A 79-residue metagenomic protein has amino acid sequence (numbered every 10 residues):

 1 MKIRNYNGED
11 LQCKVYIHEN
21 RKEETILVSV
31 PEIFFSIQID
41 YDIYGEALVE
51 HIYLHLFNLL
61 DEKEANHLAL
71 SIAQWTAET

Functional and structural regions predicted by a protein language model:
M1-Y16, A47-L59: Negatively charged, low-complexity tracts enriched in Asp/Glu with abundant Ser/Thr
G8-D10, R21, F34, Q38 (+3 more regions): Generic, low-specificity signal for short hydrophobic/alpha-helical stretches with a mild N-terminal bias, encompassing
H18-E19, K63: Intrinsically disordered, low-complexity linear regions
N20-G45: A short, structured beta-strand/loop element
D42-T79: Mixed-charge, Lys/Arg-enriched low-complexity segments
